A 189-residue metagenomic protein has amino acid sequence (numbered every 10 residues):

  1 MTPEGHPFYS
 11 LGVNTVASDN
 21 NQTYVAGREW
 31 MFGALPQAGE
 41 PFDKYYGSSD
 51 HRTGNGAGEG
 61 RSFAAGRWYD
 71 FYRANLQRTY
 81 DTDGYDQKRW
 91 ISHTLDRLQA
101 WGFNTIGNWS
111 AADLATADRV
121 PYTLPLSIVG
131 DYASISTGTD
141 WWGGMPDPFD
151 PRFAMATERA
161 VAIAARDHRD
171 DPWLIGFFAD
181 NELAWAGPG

Functional and structural regions predicted by a protein language model:
M1-T116, A133-D170, G176: Active-site-adjacent substrate/metal-binding segments within catalytic domains of carbohydrate-active enzymes
A17, G130-Y132, L183-W185: Feature marks short, surface-exposed loop/turn motifs that line or immediately flank catalytic pockets and channel
W109-L114, L126-I128, I175-A184: Short, solvent-exposed turn/loop segments enriched in Gly/Ser/Thr/Pro and often Arg
T116-Y132: Short acidic, glycine/proline-enriched helix-loop-strand junctions
